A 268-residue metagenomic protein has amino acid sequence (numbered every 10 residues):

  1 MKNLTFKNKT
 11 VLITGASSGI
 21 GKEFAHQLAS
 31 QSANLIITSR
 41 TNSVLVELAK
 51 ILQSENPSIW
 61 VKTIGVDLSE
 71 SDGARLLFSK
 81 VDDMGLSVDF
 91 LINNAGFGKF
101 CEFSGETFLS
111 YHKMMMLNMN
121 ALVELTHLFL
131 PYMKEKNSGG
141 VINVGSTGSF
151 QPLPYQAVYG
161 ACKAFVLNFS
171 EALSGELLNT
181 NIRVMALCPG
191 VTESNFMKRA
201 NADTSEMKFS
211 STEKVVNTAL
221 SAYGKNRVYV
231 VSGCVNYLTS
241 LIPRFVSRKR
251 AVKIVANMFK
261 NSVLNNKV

Functional and structural regions predicted by a protein language model:
T10, S17-S18, T41: Conserved glycine-rich cofactor-binding loop
Q31-L48: Conserved glycine-rich Rossmann-like NAD(P)H-binding loop of the short-chain dehydrogenase/reductase
N94-K99: Conserved NAD(P)H cofactor-binding loop of Rossmann-fold oxidoreductase domains
E102-F103, S110-K113: Substrate-binding pocket helix/loop in short-chain dehydrogenase/reductase
T126, C162: Active-site helix of classical SDR
S146: Residue(s) in the substrate-gating loop at a strand-loop-helix junction that position the organic substrate next
A186, T204-S240: C-terminal helical subdomain
